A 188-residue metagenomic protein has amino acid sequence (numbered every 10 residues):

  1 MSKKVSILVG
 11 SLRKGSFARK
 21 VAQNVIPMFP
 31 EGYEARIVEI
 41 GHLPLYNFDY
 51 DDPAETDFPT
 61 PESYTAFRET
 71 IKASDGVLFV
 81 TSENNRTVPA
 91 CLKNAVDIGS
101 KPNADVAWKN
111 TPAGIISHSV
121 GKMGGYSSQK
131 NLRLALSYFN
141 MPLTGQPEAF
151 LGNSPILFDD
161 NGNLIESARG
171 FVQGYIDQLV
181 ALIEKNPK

Functional and structural regions predicted by a protein language model:
M1-P102, N163-K188: N-terminal beta1-alpha1-beta2 submodule of the flavodoxin-like/Rossmannoid cofactor-binding fold
S6, R86, V106, S117-G121: Short glycine- and Lys/Arg-enriched binding-loop motifs that mark or flank ligand-binding interfaces
V9, S117, P155: Short, histidine-centered active-site or binding-site loop motifs used for metal coordination, general acid-base
A35-N47, N140-D160: Mobile beta-alpha loop/short-helix "lid" or hinge segments that flank ligand
K93-D97, N103-A104, G121, F139 (+2 more regions): Alpha-helix boundary/capping detector
P102-N103, A107-N110: A contiguous binding-surface segment within folded domains or other stable secondary-structure elements
K109-G152: Short, glycine-/small-residue-rich phosphate/pyrophosphate-handling segment
